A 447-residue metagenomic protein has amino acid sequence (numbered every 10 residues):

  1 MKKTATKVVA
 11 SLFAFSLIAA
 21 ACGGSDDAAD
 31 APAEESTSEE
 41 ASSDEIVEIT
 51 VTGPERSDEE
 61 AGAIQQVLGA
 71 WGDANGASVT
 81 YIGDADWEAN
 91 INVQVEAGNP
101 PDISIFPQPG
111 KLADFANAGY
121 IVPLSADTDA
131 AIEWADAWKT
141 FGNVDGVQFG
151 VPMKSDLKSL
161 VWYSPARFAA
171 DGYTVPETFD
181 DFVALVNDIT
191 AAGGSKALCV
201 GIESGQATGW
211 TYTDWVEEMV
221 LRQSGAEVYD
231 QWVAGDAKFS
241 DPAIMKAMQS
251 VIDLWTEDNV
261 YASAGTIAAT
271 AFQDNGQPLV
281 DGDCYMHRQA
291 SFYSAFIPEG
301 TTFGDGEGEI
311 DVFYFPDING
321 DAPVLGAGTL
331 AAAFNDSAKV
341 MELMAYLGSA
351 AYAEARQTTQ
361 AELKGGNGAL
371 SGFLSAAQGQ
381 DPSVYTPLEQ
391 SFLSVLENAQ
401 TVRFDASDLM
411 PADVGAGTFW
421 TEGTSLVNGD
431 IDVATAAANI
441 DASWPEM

Functional and structural regions predicted by a protein language model:
V8-A10, G23-A113, A118, A130 (+3 more regions): Conserved N-terminal structural module of periplasmic/extracytoplasmic solute-binding proteins
G69, A170, E299-N367: Extracytoplasmic/periplasmic substrate-recognition and gating elements
Q94, P101-D102, A131-A166, K196 (+2 more regions): A structural signal for short loop-to-beta-strand junctions that line the ligand-binding cleft of periplasmic/secreted
P109-S159, T211, E309-D311, P382-S383: Hinge/lid segment of periplasmic solute-binding proteins
S125-D136, T140, I202-Q206, W210 (+6 more regions): Short, solvent-exposed loop/beta-turn-alpha elements that line the ligand-binding surface or hinge of extracytoplasmic
F149-P152, V183-A237: Extracytoplasmic/periplasmic solute-binding protein
V186, V233-G265: Glycine-centered hinge/linker elements that transmit conformational signals in sensory and ligand-binding systems
V384-W444: C-terminal capping/gating helix-and-loop segments adjacent to ligand/active sites or protein-protein/ligand interfaces
